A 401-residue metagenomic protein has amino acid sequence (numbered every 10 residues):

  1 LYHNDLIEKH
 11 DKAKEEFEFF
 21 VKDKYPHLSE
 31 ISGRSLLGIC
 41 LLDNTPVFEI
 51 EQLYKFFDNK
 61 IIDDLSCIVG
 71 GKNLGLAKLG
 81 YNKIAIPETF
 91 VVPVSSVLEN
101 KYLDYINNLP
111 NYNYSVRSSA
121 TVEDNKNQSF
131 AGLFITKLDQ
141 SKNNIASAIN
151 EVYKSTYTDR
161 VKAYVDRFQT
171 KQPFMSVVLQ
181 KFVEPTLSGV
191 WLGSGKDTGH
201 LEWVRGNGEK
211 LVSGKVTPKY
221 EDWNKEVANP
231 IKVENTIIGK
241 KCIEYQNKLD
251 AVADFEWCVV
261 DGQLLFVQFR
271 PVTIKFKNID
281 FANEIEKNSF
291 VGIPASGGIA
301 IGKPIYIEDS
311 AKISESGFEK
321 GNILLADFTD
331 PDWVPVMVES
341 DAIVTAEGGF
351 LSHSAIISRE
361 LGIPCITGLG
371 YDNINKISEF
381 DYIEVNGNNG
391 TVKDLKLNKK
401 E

Functional and structural regions predicted by a protein language model:
L1-E401: Non-catalytic, soluble scaffold/interaction modules
